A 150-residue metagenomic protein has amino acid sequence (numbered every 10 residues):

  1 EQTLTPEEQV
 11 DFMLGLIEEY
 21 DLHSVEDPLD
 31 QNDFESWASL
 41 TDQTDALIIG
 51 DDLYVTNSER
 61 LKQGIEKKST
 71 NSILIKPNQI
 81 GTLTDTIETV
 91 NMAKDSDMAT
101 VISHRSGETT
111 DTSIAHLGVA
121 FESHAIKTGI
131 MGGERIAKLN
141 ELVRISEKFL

Functional and structural regions predicted by a protein language model:
E1-L150: Catalytic core of soluble alpha/beta enzymes
